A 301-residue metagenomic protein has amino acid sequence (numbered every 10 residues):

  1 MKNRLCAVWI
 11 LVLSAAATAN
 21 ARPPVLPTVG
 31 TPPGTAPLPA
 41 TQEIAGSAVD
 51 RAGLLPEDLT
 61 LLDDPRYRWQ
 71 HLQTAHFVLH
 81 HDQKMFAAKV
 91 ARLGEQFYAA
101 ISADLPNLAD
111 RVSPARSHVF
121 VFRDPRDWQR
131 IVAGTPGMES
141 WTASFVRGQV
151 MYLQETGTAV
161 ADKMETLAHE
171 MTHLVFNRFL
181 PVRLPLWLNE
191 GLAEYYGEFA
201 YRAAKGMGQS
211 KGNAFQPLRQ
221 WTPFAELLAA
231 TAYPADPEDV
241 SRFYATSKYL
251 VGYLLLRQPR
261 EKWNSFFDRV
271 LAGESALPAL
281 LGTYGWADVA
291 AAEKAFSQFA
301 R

Functional and structural regions predicted by a protein language model:
K2-V12, A17-L72, A88, K294-R301: N-terminal low-structure segments adjacent to metalloprotease catalytic domains across cellular compartments
V8, F86-A88, W128-Q129, Y195 (+1 more regions): A broad, structure-centric signal for solvent-exposed, well-ordered loop/edge residues that line or flank functional
R22-L38, Y98-S102, D127-I131, L180-L186 (+2 more regions): Short, charge-rich amphipathic segments
P27-P39, H71-V78, L108, G148-Y152 (+1 more regions): Short low-complexity stretches enriched in small and charged residues
G46, D50-A52, E57-L62, R66-P185 (+1 more regions): Juxtacatalytic substrate-recognition/specificity segment
P65, G134-M151, E155-T158, D162 (+1 more regions): Acidic/His/Gly-enriched intrinsically disordered linker/tail segments that often contain short helix/coil "MoRF-like"
